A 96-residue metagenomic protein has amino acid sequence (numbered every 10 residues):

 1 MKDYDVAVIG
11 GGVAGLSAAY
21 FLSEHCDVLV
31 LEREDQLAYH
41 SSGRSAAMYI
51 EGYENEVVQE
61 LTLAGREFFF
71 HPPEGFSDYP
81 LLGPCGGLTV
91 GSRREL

Functional and structural regions predicted by a protein language model:
M1-A14, L29: Beta1/beta-strand and adjacent pyrophosphate-binding region of the FAD-binding site in flavoprotein oxidoreductases
G10, E32, G91: Short beta-strand/turn micro-motifs composed of small residues that flank or help shape donor/cofactor-binding pockets
L22-E24, G75-F76: Short, structurally constrained coil/turn elements that cap an alpha-helix or connect an alpha-helix to the following
S23-S42: Glycine-rich FAD pyrophosphate-binding loop
A46-L96: Dinucleotide-binding Rossmann-like beta1-alpha1 core, especially the glycine-rich loop that anchors the ADP
